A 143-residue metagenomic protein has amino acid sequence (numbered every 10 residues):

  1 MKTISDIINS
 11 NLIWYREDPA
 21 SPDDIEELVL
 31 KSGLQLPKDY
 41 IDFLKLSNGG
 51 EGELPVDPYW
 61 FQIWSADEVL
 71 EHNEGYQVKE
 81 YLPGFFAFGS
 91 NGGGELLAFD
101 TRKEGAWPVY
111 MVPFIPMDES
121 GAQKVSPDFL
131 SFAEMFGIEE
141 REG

Functional and structural regions predicted by a protein language model:
M1-L97, K103, E139-G143: A surface-exposed partner-binding patch
D39, D57, Y110, I115-D118: Intrinsically disordered, low-complexity segments enriched in proline/serine/threonine
K103-V109: A short alpha->loop->secondary-structure connector
P113-I138: Compact, glycine/acidic-enriched structural inserts
